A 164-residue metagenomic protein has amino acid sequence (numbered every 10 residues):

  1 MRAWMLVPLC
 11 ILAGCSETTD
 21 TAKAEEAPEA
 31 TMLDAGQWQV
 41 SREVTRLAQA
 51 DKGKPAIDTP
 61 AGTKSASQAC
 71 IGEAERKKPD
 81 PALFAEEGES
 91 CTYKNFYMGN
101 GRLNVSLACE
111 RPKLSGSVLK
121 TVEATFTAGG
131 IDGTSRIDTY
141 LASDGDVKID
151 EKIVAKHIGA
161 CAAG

Functional and structural regions predicted by a protein language model:
M1-A13: Sec-dependent bacterial lipoprotein signal peptides
C15-T18: Bacterial signal peptide processing site
K23-Q37: N-terminal helix-cap/turn-to-beta initiation motif at the start of protein domains
L33-Q49: Tryptophan-anchored aromatic micro-motifs
T45-G53, R111-S117, Y140-V147: Short, cysteine-centered beta-strand-loop-beta hairpins and adjacent loop/turn segments enriched in charged/polar
T63-L114: Predominantly extracellular/secreted and cell-surface proteins with exposed, flexible low-complexity segments
Y97-L141: Acidic, glycine-rich flexible loop segments
I137-G164: Edge beta-strand at a domain terminus
